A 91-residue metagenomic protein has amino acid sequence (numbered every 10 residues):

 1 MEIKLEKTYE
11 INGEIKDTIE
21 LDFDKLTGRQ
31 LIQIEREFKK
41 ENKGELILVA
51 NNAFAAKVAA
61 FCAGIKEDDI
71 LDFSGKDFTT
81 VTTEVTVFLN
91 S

Functional and structural regions predicted by a protein language model:
M1-S91: Short, surface-exposed, charged amphipathic helix/loop patches that serve as local interaction elements
